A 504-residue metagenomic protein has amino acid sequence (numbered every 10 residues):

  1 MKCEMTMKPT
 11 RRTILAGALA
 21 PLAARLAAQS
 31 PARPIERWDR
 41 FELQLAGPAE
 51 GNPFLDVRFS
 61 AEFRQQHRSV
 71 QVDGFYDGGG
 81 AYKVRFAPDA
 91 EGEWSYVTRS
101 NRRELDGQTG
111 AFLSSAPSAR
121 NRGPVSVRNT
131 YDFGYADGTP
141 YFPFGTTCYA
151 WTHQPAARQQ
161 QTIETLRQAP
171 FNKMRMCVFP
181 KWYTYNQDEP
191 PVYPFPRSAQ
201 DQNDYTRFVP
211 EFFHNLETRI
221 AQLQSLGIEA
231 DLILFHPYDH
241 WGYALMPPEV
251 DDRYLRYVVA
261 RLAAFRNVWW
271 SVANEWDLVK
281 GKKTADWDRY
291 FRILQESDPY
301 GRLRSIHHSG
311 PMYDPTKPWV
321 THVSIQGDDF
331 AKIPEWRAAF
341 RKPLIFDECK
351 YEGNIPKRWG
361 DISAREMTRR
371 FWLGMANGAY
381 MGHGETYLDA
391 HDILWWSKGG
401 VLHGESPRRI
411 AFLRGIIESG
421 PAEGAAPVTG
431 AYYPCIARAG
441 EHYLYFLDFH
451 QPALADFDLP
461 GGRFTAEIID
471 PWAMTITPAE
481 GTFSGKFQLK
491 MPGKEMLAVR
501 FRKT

Functional and structural regions predicted by a protein language model:
C3-P21: N-terminal secretory signal peptides and thylakoid transit peptides that target proteins across membranes
Q29-H67, V72-F75, L113-A116, P434-C435: Non-catalytic, glycine-rich low-complexity segments
H67-D73, A473-E480: Surface-exposed loop/edge segments in extracytoplasmic proteins
V72-R128: Extended acidic/polar, glycine-enriched regions that form or flank non-catalytic beta-rich accessory modules
K83-F86, G485-M491: Exposed aromatic-hydrophobic patches
R122-K332: Active-site mouth of glycoside hydrolases
K317-A390: Catalytic-core region of carbohydrate-active enzymes that cleave or remodel glycosidic bonds
G353-I355, M367-P478, P492-K503: Aromatic- and carboxylate-lined catalytic core of secreted/periplasmic carbohydrate-active enzymes
